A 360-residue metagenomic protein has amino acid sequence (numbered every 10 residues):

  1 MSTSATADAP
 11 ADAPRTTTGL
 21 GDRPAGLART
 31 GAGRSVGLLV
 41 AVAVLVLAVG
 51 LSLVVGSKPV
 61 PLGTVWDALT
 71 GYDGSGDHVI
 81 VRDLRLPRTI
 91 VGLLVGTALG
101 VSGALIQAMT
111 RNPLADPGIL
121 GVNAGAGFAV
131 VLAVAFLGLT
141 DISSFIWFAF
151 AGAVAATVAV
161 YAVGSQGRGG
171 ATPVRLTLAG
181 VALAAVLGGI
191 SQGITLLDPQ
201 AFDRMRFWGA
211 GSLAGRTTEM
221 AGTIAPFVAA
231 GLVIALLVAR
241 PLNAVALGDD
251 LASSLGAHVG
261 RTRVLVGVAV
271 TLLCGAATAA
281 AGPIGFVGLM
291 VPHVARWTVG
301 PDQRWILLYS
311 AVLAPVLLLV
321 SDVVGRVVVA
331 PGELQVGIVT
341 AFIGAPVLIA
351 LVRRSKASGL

Functional and structural regions predicted by a protein language model:
S2-L360: Alpha-helical transmembrane segments in inner-membrane proteins
